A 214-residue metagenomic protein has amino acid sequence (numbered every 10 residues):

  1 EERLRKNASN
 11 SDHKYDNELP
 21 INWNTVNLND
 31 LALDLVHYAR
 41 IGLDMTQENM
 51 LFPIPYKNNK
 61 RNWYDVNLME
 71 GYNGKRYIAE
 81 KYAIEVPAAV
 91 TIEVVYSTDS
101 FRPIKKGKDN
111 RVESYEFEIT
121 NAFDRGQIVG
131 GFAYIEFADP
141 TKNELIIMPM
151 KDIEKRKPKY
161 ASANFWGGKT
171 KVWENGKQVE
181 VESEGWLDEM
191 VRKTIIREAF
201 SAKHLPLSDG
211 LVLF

Functional and structural regions predicted by a protein language model:
E1-S208: Binding-interface segments
D209-F214: Phosphate-handling catalytic cores of nucleic-acid transaction enzymes
